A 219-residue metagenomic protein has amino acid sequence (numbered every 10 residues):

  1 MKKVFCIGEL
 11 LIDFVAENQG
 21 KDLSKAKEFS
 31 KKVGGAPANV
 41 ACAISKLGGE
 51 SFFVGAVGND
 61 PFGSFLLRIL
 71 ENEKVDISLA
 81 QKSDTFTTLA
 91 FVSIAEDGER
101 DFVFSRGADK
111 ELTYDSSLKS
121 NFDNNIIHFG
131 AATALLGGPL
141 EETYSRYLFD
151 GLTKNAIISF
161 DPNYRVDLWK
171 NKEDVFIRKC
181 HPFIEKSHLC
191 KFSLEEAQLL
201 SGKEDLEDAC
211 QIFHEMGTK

Functional and structural regions predicted by a protein language model:
M1-C6, E71, E99-K219: Ribokinase/PfkB-type carbohydrate-kinase core domain
M1-V75: Glycine-rich phosphate/adenosyl-contacting loop at the front of the ribokinase-like
I12-A16, S24, S30-G34, G58 (+6 more regions): Generic, ordered loop/turn and secondary-structure boundary motif
E17, D22, P61, V75-I77 (+4 more regions): Residue-level detector of functional hotspots within protein domains
K27-K31, S78, A131, I184: A general structural-boundary detector
V40, T87-A90, G217-K219: Residue-level marker for the onset of beta-strands and adjacent loop->beta junctions in well-ordered domains
E50-A131: Conserved N-terminal subdomain of the carbohydrate kinase-like
